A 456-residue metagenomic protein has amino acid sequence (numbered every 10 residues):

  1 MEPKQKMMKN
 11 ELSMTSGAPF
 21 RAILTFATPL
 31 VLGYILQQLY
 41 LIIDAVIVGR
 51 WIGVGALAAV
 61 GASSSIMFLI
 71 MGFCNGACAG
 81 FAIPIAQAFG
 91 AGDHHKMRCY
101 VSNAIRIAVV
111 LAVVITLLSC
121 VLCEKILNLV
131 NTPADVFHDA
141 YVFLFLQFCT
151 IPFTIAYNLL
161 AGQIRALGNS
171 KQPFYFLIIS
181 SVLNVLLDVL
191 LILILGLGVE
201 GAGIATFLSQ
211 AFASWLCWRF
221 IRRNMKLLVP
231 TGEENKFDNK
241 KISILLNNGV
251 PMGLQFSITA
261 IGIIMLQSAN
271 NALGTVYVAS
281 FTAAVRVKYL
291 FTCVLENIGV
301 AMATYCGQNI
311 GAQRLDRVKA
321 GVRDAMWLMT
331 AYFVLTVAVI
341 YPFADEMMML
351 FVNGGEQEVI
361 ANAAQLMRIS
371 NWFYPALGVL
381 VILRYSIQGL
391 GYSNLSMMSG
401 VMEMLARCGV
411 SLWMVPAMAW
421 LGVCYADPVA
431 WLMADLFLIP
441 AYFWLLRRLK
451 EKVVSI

Functional and structural regions predicted by a protein language model:
M1-A27, I85-T150, I194-V250, C306-F373 (+1 more regions): Short alpha-helical transmembrane segments in multi-pass integral membrane proteins
M14-W51, S65-G80, P84, V109-T116 (+4 more regions): N-terminal transmembrane alpha-helices
T25-D44, L146, Y157, S180 (+5 more regions): Transmembrane helical elements of multi-pass membrane transporters/channels
I35, L39-L57, L127-A134, L190-L197 (+4 more regions): Helix-terminus/linker motif at the lipid-water interface of multi-pass membrane proteins
V48-F68, A134-D139, V199-E200, K241-N248 (+4 more regions): Interfacial/gating helices of multi-pass transporter permease domains
L57-L117, T154-P173, S280-A344, L377-S399: Small-residue-rich hydrophobic transmembrane alpha-helices
L69-G72, T116, N184-V189, A213-W218 (+4 more regions): Hydrophobic transmembrane alpha-helices of multi-pass small-molecule transporters
C78, L146-R165, P173-S181, A202-W215 (+4 more regions): Short runs within selected transmembrane alpha-helices of multi-pass transporters and secretion channels
